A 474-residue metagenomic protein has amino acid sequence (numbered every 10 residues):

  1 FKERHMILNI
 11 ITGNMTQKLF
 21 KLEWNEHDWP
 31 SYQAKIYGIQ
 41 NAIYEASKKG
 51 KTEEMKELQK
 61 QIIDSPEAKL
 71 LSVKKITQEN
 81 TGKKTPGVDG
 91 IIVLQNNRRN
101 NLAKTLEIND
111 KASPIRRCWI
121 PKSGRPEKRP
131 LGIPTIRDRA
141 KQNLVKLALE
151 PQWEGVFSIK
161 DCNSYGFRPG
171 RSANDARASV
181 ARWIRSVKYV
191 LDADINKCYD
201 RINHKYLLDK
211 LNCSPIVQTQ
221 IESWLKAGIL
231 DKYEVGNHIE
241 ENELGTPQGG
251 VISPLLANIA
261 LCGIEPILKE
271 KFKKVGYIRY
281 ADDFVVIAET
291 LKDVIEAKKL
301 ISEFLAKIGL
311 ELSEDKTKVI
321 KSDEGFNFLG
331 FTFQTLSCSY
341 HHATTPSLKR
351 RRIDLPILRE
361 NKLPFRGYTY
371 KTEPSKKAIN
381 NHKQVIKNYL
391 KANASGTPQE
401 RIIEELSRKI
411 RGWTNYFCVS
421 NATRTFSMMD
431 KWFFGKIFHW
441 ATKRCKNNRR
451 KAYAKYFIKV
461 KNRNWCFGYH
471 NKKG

Functional and structural regions predicted by a protein language model:
L22-G82, L147-S164: Charged boundary/loop elements
N80-L94, S113-A140, F157-R171, L191-D192 (+1 more regions): Short, conserved non-catalytic motifs in the polymerase core
A103-P126, I136, A140-L149, A178-R185 (+1 more regions): Reverse-transcriptase-like RNA-dependent polymerase core
P130, E241-T246, Y368-E373, K387-I402 (+1 more regions): Short, solvent-exposed helix-loop connector elements
I159, R168-R171, D175-G325: Conserved polymerase palm-domain catalytic core
K226, I308-T397: A conserved non-catalytic segment of reverse transcriptases and RNA-directed RNA polymerases corresponding to the late
W432-K436, A441-G474: Extended C-terminal regions of large enzymes
